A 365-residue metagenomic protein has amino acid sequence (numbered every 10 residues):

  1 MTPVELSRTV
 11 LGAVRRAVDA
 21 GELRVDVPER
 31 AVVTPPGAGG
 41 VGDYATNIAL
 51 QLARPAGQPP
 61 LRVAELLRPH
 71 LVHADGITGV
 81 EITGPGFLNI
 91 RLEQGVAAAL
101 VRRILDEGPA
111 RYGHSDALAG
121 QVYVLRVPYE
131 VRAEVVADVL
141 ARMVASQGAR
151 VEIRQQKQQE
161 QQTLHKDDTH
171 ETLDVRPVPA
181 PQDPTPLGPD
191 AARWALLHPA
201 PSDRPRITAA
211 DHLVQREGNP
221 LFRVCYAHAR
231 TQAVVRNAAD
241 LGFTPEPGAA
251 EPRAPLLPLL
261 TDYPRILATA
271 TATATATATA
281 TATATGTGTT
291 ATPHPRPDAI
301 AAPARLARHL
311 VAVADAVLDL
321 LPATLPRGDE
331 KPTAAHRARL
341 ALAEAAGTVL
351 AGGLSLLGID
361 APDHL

Functional and structural regions predicted by a protein language model:
M1-L365: Non-catalytic interaction-recognition regions
